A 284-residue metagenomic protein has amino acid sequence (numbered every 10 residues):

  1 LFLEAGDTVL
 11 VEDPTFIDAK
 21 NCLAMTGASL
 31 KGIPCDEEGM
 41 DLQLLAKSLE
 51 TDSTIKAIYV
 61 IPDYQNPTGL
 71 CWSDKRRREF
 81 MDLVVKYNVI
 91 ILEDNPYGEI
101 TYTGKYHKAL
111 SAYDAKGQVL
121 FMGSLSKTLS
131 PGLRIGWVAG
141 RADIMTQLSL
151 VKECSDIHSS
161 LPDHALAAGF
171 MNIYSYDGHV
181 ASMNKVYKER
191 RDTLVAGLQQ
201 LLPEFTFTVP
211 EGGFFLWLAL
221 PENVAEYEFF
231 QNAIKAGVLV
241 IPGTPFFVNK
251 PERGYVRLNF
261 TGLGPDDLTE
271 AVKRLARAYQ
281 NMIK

Functional and structural regions predicted by a protein language model:
L1-K284: PLP-dependent class I/II
